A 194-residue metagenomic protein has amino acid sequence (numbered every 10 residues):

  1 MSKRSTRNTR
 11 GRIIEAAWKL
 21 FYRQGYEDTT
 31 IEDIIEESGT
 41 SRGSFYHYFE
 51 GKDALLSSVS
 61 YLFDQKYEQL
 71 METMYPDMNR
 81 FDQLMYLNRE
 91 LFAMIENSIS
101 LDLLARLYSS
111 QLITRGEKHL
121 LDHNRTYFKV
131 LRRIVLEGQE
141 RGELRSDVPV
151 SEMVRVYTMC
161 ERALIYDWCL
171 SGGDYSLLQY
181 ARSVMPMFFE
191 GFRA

Functional and structural regions predicted by a protein language model:
M1-Q24, D28-T40, A54: Basic, helix-initiating cap at the start of DNA-binding domains
R23-E27, D77, S98, R141: Short coil/turn segments at alpha/beta junctions that flank glycine-rich nucleotide-binding fingerprints
G39-F49: Short hydrophobic/aromatic patch on the recognition helix
F49, L56-F63: Alpha-helical DNA-contacting segments of helix-turn-helix folds
S58, E72-S98, V150-Y157, L178: Hydrophobic alpha-helical connector segments
E68, R115-R141, S151-R155, M159 (+1 more regions): Amphipathic alpha-helical packing segments from all-alpha helical-bundle domains
A93-N97, R133, E137, V154-Y175 (+1 more regions): Amphipathic C-terminal alpha-helical segment
I95-R115: Amphipathic alpha-helical segments used for helix-helix packing
